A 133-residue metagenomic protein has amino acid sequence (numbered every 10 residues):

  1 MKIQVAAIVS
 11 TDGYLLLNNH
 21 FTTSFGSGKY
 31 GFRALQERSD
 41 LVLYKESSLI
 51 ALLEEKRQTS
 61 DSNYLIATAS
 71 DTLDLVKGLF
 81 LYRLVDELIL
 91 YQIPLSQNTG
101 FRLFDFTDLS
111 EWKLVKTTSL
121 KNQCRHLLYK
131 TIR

Functional and structural regions predicted by a protein language model:
M1-R133: Enzymes that bind and transform nitrogen-containing heteroaromatic metabolites
